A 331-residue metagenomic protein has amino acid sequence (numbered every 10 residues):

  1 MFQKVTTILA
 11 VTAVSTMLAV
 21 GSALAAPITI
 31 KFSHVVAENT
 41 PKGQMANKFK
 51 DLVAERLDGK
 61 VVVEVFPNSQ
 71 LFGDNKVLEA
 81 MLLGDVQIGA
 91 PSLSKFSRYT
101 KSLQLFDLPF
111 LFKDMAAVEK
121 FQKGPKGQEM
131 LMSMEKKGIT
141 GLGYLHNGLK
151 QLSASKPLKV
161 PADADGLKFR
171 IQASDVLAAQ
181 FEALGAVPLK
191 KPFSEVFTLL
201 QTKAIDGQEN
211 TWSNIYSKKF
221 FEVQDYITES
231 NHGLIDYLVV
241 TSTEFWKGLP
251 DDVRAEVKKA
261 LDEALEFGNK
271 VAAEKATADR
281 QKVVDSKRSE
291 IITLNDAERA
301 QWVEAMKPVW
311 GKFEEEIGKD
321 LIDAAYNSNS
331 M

Functional and structural regions predicted by a protein language model:
M1, A25-A26: Absolute protein N-terminus
M1-A10: Bacterial N-terminal signal peptides that target proteins for export
L9-A19: Bacterial N-terminal signal peptides
V11, A26-A117, P125-M331: N-terminal secretory/targeting leader peptides
A19-A25: Sec/Tat signal peptide C-region and signal peptidase I cleavage site
